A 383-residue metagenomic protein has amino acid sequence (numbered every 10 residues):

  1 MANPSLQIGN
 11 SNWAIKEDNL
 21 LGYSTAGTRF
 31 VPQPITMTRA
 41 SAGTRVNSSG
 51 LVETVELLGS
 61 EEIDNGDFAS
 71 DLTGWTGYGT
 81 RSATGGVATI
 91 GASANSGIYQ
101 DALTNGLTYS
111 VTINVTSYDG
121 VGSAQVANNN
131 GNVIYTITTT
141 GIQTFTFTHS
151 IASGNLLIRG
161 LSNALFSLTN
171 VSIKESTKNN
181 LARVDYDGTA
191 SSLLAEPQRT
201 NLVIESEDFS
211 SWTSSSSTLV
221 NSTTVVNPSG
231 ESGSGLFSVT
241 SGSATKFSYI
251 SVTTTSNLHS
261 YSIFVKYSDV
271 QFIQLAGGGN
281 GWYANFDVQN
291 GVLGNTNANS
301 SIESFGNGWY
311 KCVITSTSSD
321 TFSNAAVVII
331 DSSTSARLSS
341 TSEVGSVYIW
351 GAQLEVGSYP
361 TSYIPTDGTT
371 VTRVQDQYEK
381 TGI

Functional and structural regions predicted by a protein language model:
M1-V121, Q125-I383: Glycine- and acidic residue-enriched flexible segments with recurrent GG/GxG motifs
